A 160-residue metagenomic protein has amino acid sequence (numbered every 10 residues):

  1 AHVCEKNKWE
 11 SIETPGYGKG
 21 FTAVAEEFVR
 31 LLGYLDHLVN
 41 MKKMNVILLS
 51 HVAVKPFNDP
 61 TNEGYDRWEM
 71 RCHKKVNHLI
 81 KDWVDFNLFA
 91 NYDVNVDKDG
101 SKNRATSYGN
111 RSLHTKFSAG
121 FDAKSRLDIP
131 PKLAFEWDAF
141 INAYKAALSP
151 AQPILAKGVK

Functional and structural regions predicted by a protein language model:
A1-H78: P-loop NTPase motor core
V54-K160: Conserved GTP-binding G-domain of TRAFAC-class P-loop NTPases and closely related GTPase folds
